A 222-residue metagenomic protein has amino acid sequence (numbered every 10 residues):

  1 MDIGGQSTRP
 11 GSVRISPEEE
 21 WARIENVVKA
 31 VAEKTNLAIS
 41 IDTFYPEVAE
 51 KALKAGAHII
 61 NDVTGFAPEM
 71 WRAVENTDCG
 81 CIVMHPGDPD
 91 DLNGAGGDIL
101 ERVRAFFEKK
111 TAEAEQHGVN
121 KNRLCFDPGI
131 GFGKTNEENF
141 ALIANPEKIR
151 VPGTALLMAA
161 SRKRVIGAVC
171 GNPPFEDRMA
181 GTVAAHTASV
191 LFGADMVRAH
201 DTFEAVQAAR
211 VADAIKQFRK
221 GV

Functional and structural regions predicted by a protein language model:
M1-G5: N-terminal glycine-rich anion-binding loops that anchor highly charged ligand groups
T8-A38, P46, L53-K54, H58-E113 (+2 more regions): Active-site-adjacent loop and "lid" segments of alpha/beta metabolic enzymes
N120-R123: Short acidic capping loops at alpha-helix termini that bridge into adjacent secondary structure
G129-G131: Short strand-loop junctions, especially beta-strand C-caps/beta-turns that link beta-sheets to coils or alpha-helices
